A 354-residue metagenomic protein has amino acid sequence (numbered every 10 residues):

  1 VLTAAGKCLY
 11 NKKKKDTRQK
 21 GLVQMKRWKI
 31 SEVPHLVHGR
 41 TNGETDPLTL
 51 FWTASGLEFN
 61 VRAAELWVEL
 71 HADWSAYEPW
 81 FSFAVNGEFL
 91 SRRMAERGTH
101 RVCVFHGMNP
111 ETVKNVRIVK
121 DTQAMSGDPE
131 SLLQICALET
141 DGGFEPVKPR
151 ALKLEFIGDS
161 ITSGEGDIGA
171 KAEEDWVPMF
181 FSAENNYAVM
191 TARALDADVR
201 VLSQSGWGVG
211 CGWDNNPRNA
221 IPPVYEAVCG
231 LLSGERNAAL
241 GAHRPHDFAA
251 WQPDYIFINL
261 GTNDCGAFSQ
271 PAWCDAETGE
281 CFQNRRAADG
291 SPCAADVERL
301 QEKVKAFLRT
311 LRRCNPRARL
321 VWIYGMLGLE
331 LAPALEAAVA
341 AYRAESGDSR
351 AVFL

Functional and structural regions predicted by a protein language model:
V1-T3, K7-I157, I161-A183: N-terminal secretory targeting modules
W52-A54, D167, E173-C293, E298 (+3 more regions): Conserved SGNH/GDSL esterase-like catalytic core that processes O-acyl groups on lipids and polysaccharides
A64, K114-V116, L154, D254-I256 (+2 more regions): Hydrophobic beta-strand segments of well-ordered beta-sheets in folded domains
P146, D247-F248, S346: Structural motif
V147-P149, W251, R312-N315: Short, conserved loop/helix-junction motifs that constitute active-site signature segments in enzyme catalytic cores
F156, V199-V201, F353-L354: Conserved beta-strand scaffold positions in the cores of enzyme catalytic domains, especially in NTP/NDP-utilizing
A188-D198, F307-R319, Y342-D348: A structural motif corresponding to the C-terminal end of an alpha-helix and its immediate exit/capping segment
L320-L354: Extracellular serine-dependent O-acyl
